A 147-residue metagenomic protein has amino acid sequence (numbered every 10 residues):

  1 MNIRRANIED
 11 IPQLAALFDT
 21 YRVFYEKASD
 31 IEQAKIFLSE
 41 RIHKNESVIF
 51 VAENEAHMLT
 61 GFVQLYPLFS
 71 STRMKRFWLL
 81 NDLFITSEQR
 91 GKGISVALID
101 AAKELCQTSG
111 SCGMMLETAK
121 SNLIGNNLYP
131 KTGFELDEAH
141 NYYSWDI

Functional and structural regions predicted by a protein language model:
N2-A16: A short beta-loop-alpha structural element at the N-terminal edge of CoA-dependent acyl/N-acetyltransferase catalytic
A15-E40: Conserved GNAT-fold acetyl-CoA-binding loop/helix
S39-V51, L79: A short helix-loop-beta-strand connector motif used in the catalytic cores of GNAT acetyltransferases and, in some
V51, M58-P67: Conserved beta-strand in the GNAT
R76-S87: Conserved acetyl-CoA binding element of GNAT-fold acetyltransferases
I85, G91-E104, N127, K131: Conserved acetyl-CoA-binding loop-helix of GNAT-fold acetyltransferases
V96, K120-A139, W145: Conserved active-site alpha-helix within GNAT-family acetyltransferase domains
Q107-E117: Conserved GNAT acetyl-CoA-binding A-motif
